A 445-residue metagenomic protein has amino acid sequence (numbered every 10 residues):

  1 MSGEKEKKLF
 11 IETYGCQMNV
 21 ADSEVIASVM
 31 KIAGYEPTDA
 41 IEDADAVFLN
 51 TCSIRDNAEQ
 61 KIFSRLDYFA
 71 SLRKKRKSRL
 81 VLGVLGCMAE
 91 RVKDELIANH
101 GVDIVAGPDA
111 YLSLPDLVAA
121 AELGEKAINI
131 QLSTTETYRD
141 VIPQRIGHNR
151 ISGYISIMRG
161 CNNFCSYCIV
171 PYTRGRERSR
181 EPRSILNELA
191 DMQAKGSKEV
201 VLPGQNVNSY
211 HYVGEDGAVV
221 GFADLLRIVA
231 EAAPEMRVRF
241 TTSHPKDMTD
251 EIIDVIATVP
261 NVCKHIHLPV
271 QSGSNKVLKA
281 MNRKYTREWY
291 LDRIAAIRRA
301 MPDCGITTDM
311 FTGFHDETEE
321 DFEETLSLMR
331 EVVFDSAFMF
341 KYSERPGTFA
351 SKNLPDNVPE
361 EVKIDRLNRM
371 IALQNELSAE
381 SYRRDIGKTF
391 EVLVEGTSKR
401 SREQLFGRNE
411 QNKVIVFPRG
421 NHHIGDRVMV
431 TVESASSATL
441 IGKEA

Functional and structural regions predicted by a protein language model:
M1-H211, G221, E251, I266 (+6 more regions): Proteins enriched for Cys/Gly/acidic motifs involved in redox and nucleic-acid/cofactor modification
T13, A337, F417-P418: Thr-Gly-centered strand-to-loop micro-motif
M18, I54-N57, M88, P245-D247 (+3 more regions): Glycine-/small-residue-rich active-site loops that bind phosphorylated ligands and cofactors
R79-G86, A194-E319, R330: Conserved SAM/AdoMet-binding glycine-rich loop
L112, N163, N208, N275-K276 (+2 more regions): Glycine-centered loop/turn positions within well-structured domains that cap or flank conserved ligand/cofactor-binding
G147-I151, C161-N163, V262, S272 (+5 more regions): Short flexible coil/turn linkers enriched for glycine and charged/polar residues that connect secondary-structure
C165, I185, L202, F240 (+7 more regions): Conserved, mostly hydrophobic/aromatic
K352-A445: Terminal RNA-binding accessory module
